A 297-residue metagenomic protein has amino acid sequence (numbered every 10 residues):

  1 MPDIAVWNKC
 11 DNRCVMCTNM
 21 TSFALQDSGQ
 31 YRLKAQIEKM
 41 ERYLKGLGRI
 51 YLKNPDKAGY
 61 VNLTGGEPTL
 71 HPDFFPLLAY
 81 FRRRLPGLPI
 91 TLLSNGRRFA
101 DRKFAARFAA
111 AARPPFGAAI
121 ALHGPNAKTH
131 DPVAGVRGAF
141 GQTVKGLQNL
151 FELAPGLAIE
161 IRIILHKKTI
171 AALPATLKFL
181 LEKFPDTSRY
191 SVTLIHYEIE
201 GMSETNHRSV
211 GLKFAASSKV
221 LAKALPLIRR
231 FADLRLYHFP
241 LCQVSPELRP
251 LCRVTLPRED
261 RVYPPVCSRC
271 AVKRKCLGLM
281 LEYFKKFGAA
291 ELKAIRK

Functional and structural regions predicted by a protein language model:
M1-D3, R49-K57, E247-V254: N-terminal [4Fe-4S]-dependent radical SAM core
M1-R42: Canonical Radical SAM [4Fe-4S] cluster-binding loop centered on the CxxxCxxC motif and its immediate flanking residues
I4, N8-D11, L236, R261-P264: Processing junctions and N-termini across compartments
C17, F231, L236-P240, L279-F287: A cross-taxonomic marker for long C-terminal extensions/tails that follow the last structured domain
M20, A24, S245-K297: Flexible mid-to-C-terminal extensions adjoining Fe-S/redox cofactors in radical SAM and related proteins
Q26-Q30, A121, K128-Q148, E152-T255 (+1 more regions): Radical SAM enzyme [4Fe-4S]-AdoMet core and its adjacent flexible, acidic and glycine-rich loops/tails across
E41-N62, H71-A171, L181-V192: Radical SAM/AdoMet-radical enzyme domain recognition
G65-G66: Active-site beta-strand/loop signature of hydrolases that rely on acidic residues for catalysis
